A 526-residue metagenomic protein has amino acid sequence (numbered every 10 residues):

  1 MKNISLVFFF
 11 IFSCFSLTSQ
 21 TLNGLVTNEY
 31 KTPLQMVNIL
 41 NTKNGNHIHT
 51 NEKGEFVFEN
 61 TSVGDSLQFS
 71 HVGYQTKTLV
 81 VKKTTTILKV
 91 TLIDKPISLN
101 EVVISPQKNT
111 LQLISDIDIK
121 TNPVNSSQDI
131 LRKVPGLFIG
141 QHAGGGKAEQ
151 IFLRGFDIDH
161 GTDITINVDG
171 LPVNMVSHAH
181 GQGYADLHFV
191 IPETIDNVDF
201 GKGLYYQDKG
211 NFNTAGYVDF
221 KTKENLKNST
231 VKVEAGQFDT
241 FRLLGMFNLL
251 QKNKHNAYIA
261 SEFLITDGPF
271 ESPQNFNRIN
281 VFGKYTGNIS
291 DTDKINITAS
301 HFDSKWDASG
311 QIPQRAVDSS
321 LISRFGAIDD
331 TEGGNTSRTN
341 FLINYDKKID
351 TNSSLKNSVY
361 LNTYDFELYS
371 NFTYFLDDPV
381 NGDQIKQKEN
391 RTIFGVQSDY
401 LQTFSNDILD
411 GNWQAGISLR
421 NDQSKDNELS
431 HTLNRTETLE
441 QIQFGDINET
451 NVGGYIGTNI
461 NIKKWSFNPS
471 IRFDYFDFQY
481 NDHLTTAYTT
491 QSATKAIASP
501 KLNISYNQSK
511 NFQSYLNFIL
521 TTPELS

Functional and structural regions predicted by a protein language model:
T27-E29, V37-T42, S70-Y74, T84-T121 (+2 more regions): Short, acidic, small-residue-rich periplasmic hinge/interaction motif at the N-terminus of Gram-negative outer-membrane
G45-E55: Short, acidic Ser/Thr/Gly-rich low-complexity loop/linker segments typical of extracellular and cell-surface proteins
F56-E59, L171-K202, F220-K221: Short acidic/polar hinge/loop motifs at secondary-structure boundaries that mediate gating or recognition
K120, A235-Q237, S272-R278, T331-S337 (+3 more regions): Replace "Gram-negative outer membrane beta-barrel proteins" with "bacterial and organellar outer membrane beta-barrel
Q128-M175: Extracytoplasmic beta-strand/coil segments of soluble accessory domains associated with Gram-negative outer-membrane
A235-I265, F270-S309, G333-D350: Transmembrane beta-barrel wall of Gram-negative outer-membrane proteins
D291-F302, G334-L484, S505-N507: Face-selective signature of the C-terminal outer-membrane beta-barrel domain
K305-I322, Q423-K425, S430, Y475-D482 (+1 more regions): Surface-exposed extracellular loop regions of Gram-negative outer-membrane beta-barrel proteins, predominantly
